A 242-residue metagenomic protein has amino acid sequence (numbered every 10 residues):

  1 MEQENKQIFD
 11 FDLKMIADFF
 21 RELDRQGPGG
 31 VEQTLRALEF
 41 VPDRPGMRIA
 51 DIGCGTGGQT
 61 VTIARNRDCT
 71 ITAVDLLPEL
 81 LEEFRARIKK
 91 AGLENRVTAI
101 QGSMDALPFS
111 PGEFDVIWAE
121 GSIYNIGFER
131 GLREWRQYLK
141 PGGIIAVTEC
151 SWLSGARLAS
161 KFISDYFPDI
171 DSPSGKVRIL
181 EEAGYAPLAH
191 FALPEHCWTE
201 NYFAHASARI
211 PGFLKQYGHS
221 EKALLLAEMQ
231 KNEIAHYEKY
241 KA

Functional and structural regions predicted by a protein language model:
G27-P45: Conserved alpha-helix/loop element of class I SAM-dependent methyltransferases that forms part of the SAM/SAH-binding
A50, G58-A106: Class I SAM-dependent methyltransferase SAM/SAH-binding core
D105-V116: A short acidic, Gly/Pro-enriched loop at the edge of an enzyme's catalytic core that lines a small-molecule cofactor
V116-E129: A short SAM/SAH-binding and catalytic strip from SAM-dependent methyltransferases
R130-I144: A short glycine-rich, Lys/Arg-flanked "PGG" loop and its adjoining helix->strand segment in the class I
V147-P168: Short, glycine-/aromatic-enriched active-site segment of Class I SAM-dependent methyltransferases
D169-G184: Short alpha-helix
F191-A242: Conserved Class I S-adenosyl-L-methionine
